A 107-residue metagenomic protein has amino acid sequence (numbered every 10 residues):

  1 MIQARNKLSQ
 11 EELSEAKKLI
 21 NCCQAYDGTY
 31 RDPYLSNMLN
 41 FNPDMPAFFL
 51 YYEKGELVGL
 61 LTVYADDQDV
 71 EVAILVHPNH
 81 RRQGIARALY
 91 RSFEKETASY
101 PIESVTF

Functional and structural regions predicted by a protein language model:
M1-L35: Short amphipathic alpha-helix that is part of the acyltransferase structural core
L39-D44: Short loop/turn motifs at secondary-structure junctions and domain boundaries
M45-P46, E71: Short coil/loop residues immediately preceding or within conserved phosphate-binding loops of NTP-utilizing enzyme
P46-G59: Conserved beta-hairpin
D69, T97-F107: Conserved GNAT acetyl-CoA-binding A-motif
A73-Q83: A short, internal acetyl-CoA/4′-phosphopantetheine-binding micro-motif in the GNAT/acyltransferase core
R82-E96: Conserved acetyl-CoA-binding loop-helix of GNAT-fold acetyltransferases
